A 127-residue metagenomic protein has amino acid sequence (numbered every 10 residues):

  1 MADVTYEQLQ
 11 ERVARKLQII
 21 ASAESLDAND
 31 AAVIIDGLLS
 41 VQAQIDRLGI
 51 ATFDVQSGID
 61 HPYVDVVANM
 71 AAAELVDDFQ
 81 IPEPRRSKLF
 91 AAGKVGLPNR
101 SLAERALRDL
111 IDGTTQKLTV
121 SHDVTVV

Functional and structural regions predicted by a protein language model:
M1-H61, T115-V127: Conserved short "hinge" loops at termini or chain/domain junctions
I20-L26, D78-R85: Inter-helical turn/loop segments and adjacent helix faces that build the functional surface of alpha-helical bundle
I34-Q42, G93, A103-L110: Short amphipathic alpha-helical coiled-coil/interface segments
D65-F79: Short, hydrophobic/amphipathic alpha-helical patches that form generic packing surfaces within helical domains
I81-V95: Short conserved catalytic/interaction loops centered on acidic-Pro-aromatic/His motifs
L97-V127: Protruding loop/beta-arch "assembly-hinge" segments enriched in small, turn-prone residues
